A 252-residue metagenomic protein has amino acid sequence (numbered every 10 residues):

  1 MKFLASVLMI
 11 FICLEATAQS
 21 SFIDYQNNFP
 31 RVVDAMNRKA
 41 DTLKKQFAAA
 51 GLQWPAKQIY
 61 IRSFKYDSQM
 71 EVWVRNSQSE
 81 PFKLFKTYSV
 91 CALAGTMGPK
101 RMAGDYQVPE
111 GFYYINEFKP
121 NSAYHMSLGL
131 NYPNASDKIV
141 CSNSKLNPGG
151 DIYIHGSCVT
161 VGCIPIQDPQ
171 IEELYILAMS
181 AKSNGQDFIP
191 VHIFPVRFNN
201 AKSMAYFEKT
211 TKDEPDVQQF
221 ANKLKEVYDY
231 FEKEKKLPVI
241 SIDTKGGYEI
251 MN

Functional and structural regions predicted by a protein language model:
M1-F22: Bacterial Sec-dependent N-terminal signal peptides
Q19-V161, P169-I189, F198-N252: Cell wall/extracellular polymer interaction/catalysis modules
I166: A conserved hydrophobic position in a structured secondary element of the catalytic/binding core that shapes
F194-V196: Short loop/turn motifs enriched for small/polar and acidic residues
